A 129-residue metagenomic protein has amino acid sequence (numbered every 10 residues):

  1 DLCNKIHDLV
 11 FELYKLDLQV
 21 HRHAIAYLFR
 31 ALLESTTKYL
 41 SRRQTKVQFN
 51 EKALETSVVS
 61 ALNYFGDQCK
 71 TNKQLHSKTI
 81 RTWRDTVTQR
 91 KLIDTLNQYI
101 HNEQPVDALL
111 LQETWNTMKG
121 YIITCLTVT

Functional and structural regions predicted by a protein language model:
D1-N63: Amphipathic alpha-helical interface elements
E12, V47-T129: Long, charged low-complexity segments
